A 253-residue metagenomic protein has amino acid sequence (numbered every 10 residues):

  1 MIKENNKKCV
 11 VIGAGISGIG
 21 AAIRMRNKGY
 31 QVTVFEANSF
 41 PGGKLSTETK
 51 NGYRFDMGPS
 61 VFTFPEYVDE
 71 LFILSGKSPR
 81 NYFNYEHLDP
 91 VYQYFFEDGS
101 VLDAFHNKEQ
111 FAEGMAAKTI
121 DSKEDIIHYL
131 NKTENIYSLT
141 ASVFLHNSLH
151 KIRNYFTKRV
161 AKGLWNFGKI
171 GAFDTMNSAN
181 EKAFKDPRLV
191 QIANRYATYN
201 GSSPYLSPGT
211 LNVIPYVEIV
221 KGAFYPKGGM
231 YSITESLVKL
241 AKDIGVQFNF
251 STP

Functional and structural regions predicted by a protein language model:
I2-L139: N-terminal glycine-rich phosphate/pyrophosphate-binding loop and immediately adjacent elements
A14, G20, Y67, Q110 (+5 more regions): Generic recognition of stable, solvent-exposed alpha-helical segments in well-folded globular domains
I19, R24, K28, A179-A183 (+5 more regions): Generic, well-ordered alpha-helical scaffold segments in large soluble proteins
D56-P59, Y205, F224-G228: Alpha-helix capping and helix-loop boundary segments enriched in small/acidic/polar residues
N81, P204-Y205, L240: Active-site substrate-recognition segment that forms the wall of the catalytic cavity or substrate channel
E97-L206: Rossmann-like flavin
L206-I214: Active-site-proximal loop/short-helix segments that contain or immediately flank catalytic acid/base residue(s)
V213-P253: Helical element adjacent to the flavin cofactor pocket in flavoenzyme catalytic cores
